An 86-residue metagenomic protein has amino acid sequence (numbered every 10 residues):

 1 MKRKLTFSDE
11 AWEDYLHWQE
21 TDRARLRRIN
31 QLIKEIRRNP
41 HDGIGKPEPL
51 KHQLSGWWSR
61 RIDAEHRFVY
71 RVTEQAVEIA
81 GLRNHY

Functional and structural regions predicted by a protein language model:
M1-E65, V72-Y86: Basic, Lys/Arg-enriched alpha-helical interface segments
